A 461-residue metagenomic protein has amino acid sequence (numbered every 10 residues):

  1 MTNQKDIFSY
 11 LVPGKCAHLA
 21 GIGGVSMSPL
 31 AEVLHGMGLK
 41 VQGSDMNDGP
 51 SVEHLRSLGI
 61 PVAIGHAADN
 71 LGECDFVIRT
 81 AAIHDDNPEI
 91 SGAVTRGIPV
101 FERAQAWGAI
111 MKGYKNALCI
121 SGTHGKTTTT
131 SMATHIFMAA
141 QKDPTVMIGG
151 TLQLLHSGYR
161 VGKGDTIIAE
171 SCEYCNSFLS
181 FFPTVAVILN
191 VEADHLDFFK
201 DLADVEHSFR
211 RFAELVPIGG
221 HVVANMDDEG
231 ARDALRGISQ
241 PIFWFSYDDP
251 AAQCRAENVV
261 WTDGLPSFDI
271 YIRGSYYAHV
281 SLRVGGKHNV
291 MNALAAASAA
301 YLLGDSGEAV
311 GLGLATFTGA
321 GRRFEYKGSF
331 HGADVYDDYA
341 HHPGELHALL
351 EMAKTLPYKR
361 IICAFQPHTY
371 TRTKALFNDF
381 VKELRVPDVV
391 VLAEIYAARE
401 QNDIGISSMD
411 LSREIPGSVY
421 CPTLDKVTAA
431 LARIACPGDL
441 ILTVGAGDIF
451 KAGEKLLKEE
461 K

Functional and structural regions predicted by a protein language model:
M1-E102, A106, E229, E257 (+2 more regions): N-terminal leader/targeting and accessory segments in enzymes
F8, V33-G36, R56, N70 (+5 more regions): Phosphate-binding loop of NTP-binding sites
Y10-H18, S26, L30-V33, M37 (+2 more regions): Nucleotide phosphate-binding/pyrophosphate-handling subdomain across enzymes that bind or process nucleotide phosphates
L39-M46, V222-M226, I362-Q366, P387-A397: Short internal beta-strands
S44-D45, A63-H66, F101-G108, M147-G150 (+4 more regions): Beta-strand->loop->alpha-helix junctions that form or flank phosphate-binding loops in nucleotide-handling enzymes
V381-P437: C-terminal helical cap/extension that packs against the catalytic core of soluble nucleotide-cofactor enzymes
K426-K458: A glycine-rich beta-strand to alpha-helix segment that forms a phosphate/ribose-binding loop at ligand/cofactor sites
